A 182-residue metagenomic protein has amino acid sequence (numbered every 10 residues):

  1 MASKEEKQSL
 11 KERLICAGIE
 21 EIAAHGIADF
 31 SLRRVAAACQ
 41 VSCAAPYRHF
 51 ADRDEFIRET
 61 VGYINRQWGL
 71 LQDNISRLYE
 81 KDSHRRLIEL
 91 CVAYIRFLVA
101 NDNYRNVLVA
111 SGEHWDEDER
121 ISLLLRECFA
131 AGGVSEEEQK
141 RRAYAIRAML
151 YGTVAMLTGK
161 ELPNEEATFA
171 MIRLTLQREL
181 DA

Functional and structural regions predicted by a protein language model:
M1-S9: N-terminal intrinsically disordered/low-complexity leader segments
R13, A17, E21-E55, E59: Helix-turn-helix
L14-I22, I64, Y94, L98: Short hydrophobic clusters on alpha-helical segments that form packing/core surfaces in small helical domains
E59, D73-N103, E136, I146: Hydrophobic alpha-helical connector segments
R66-G69, R85, E89, V109-Y144 (+1 more regions): Amphipathic alpha-helical packing segments from all-alpha helical-bundle domains
Q72-Y79, L108, G112, L157-E161: Secondary-structure edge/capping motif, primarily at the C-terminal ends of alpha-helices and the immediately following
A100, Y104-V107, R147-E165, Q177-A182: Amphipathic C-terminal alpha-helical segment
